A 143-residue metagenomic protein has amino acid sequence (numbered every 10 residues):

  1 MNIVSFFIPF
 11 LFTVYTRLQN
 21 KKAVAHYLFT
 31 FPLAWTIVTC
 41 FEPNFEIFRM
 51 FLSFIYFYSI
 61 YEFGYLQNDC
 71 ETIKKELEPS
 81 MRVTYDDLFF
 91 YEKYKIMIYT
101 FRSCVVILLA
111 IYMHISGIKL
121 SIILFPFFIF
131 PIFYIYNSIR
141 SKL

Functional and structural regions predicted by a protein language model:
M1-G64, M97-Y134: Hydrophobic alpha-helical transmembrane segments
M1-T13, Y65-F90: Cytosolic, membrane-interface loops and tails of multi-pass inner-membrane proteins
D87-T100: Membrane-water interface at loop-to-transmembrane-helix junctions
I139-L143: Membrane-helix interface "capping/anchor" motifs
